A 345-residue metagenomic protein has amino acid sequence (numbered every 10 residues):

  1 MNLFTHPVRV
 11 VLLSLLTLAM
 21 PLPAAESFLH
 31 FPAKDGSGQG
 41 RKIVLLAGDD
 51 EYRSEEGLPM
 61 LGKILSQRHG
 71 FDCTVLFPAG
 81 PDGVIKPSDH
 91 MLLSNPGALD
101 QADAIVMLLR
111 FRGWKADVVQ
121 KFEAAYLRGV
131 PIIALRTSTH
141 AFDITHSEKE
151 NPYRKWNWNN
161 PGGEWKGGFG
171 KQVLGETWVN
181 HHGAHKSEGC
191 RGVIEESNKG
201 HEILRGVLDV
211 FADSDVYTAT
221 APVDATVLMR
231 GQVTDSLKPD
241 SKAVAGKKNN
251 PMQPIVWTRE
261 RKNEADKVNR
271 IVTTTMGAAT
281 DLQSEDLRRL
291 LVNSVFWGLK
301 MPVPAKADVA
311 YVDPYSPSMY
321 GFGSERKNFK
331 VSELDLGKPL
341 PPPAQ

Functional and structural regions predicted by a protein language model:
M1-H6: N-terminal secretory signal peptides that target proteins for export/translocation
R9-P21: Bacterial N-terminal signal peptides
A25-G38, E56-G57, Q67-R68, D235-Q345: Extracellular ligand-binding/catalytic regions of CAZymes and related secreted enzymes and adhesion modules
L29-P32, V44-L46, D50-F142: Helical hinge/lid and interdomain linker segments adjacent to catalytic or ligand-binding clefts that mediate domain
G38-Q39, D100-Q101, R128, K199 (+2 more regions): Residue-level preference for short coil/turn positions at secondary-structure junctions
Q39-G40, L135-D240, A307-Q345: An acidic, glycine-rich "communication" segment
I43, L228-R230, V272-M276: Active-site-proximal beta-strand elements of phosphoester/diester hydrolases
G48-E51, G183, S187-G192, L204 (+2 more regions): Active-site rim elements
